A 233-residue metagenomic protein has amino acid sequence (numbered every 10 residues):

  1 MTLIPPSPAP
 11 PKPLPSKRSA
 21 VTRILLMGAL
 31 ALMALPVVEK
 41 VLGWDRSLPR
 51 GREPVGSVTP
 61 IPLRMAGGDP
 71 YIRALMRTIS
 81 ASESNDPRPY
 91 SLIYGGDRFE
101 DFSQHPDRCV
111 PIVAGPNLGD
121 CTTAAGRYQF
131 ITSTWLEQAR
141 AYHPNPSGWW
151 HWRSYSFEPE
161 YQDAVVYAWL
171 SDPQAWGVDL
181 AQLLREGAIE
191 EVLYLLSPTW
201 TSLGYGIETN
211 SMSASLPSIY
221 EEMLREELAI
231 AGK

Functional and structural regions predicted by a protein language model:
T2-I4, P10-S16, A20-W152, V165 (+4 more regions): Cell-wall polysaccharide-cleaving catalytic domain and substrate-binding groove, primarily in peptidoglycan/chitin
W152-E160: A glycine-rich, coil/turn loop motif that links secondary-structure elements
